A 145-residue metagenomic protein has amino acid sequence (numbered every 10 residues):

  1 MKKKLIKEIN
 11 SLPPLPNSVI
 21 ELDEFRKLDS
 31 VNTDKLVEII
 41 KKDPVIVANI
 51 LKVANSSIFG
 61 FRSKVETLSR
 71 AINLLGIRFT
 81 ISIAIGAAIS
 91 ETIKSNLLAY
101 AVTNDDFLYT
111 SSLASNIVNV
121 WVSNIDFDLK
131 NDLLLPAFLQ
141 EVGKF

Functional and structural regions predicted by a protein language model:
M1-F145: Conserved alpha-helical "signature site" that marks functionally important helical segments or helix/loop junctions
